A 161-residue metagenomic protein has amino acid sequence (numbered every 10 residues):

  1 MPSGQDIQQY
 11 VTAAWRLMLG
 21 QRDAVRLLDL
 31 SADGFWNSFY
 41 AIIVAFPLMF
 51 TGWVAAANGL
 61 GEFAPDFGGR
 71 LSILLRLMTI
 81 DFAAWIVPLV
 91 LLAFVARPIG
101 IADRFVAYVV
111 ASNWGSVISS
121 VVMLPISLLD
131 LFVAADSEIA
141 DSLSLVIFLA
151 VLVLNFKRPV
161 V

Functional and structural regions predicted by a protein language model:
M1-Y10, A140-F148: Alpha-helical transmembrane segments and their immediate interhelical/interface regions in integral membrane proteins
S3-V106: Selected alpha-helical membrane-embedding segments in polytopic membrane proteins
A93, R97-V161: Hydrophobic alpha-helical transmembrane segments and adjacent short intramembrane/lumenal linkers of inner/organellar
